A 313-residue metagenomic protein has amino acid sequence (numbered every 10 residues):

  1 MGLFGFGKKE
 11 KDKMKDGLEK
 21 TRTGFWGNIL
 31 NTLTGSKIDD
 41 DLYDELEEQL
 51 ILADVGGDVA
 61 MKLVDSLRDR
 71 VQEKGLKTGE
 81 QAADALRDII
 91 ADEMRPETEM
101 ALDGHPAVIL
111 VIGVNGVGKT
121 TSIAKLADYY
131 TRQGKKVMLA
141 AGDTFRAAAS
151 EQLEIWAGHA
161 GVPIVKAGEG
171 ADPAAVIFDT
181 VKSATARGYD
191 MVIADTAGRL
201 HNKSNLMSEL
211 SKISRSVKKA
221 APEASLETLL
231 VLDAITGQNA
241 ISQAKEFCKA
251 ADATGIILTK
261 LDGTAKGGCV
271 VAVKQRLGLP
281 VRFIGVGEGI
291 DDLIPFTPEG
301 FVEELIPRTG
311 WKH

Functional and structural regions predicted by a protein language model:
G2, K9-K13: Switch/coupling subdomain of P-loop NTPase systems
G2-L3, L76: C-terminal effector/interaction modules appended to NTPase cores
F4, G17, A251: Surface-exposed, interaction-prone regions with an acidic/low-complexity signature
G5-G7, W26, V302: Compositionally biased, low-structure terminal segments
K15-D16, K20-T144, A149-T185, Y189-A194: Primarily NTPase-proximal linker/entry elements flanking Walker-type ATP/GTP-binding cores
D172-R187, H201-K312: Conserved catalytic-core segment of NTP-binding enzymes
A197-R199: Short glycine-rich anion-binding loops that position phosphate/pyrophosphate groups of nucleotides and phosphorylated
